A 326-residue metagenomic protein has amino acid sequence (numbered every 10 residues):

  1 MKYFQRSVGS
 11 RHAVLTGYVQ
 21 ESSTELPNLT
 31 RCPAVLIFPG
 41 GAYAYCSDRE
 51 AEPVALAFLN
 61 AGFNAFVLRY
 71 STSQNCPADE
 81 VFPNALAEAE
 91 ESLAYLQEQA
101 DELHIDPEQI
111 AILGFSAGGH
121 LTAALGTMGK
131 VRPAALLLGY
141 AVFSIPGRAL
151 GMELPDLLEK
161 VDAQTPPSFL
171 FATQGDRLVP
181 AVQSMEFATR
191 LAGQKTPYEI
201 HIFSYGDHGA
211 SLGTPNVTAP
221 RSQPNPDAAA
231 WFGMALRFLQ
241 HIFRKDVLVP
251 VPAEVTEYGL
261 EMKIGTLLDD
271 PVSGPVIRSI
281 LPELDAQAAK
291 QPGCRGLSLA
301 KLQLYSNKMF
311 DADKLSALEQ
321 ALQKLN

Functional and structural regions predicted by a protein language model:
M1-T30: N-terminal cap/lid segment of alpha/beta-hydrolase-fold proteins
R31-G40: Short beta-strand element of the alpha/beta-hydrolase
D48-F66: Short amphipathic alpha-helix adjacent to the substrate-entry channel of hydrolases
E80-E102, A230-G233: Alpha/beta-hydrolase active-site loop
E90-L157, A163: Primarily recognizes the serine-hydrolase "nucleophile elbow" in alpha/beta-hydrolase and SGNH/GDSL folds
Q164, L170-A172, D176: Short beta-strand/loop motif that positions the catalytic acidic residue of the alpha/beta-hydrolase fold
R177-E186: Conserved alpha/beta-hydrolase "acid-adjacent" motif
A192-E254: C-terminal catalytic histidine-bearing segment of alpha/beta-hydrolase fold enzymes
